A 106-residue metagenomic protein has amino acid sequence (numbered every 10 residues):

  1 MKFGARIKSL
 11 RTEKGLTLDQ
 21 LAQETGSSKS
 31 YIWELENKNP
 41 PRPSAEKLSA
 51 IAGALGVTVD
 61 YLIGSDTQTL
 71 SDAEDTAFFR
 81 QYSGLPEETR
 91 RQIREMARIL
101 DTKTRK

Functional and structural regions predicted by a protein language model:
M1-E13: A short, Lys/Arg-rich alpha-helix, primarily the initiator
F3, P43-K47, E74: N-terminal positioning helix adjacent to the helix-turn-helix/winged-helix DNA-binding module
I7, L48, I93: Aromatic/hydrophobic pocket-lining residues that form π-stacking "cages" and hydrophobic walls in ligand
E13, V57, I99-T102: Conserved amphipathic alpha-helical interaction elements at protein-protein interfaces in regulatory, energy-coupling
L16-L35, N39, A50: Short alpha-helical DNA-recognition segment
G26, S44-Y61: DNA major-groove recognition helix of helix-turn-helix/homeodomain DNA-binding modules
T67-K106: Interfacial/linker helices and their anchor residues that mediate assembly or domain coupling
